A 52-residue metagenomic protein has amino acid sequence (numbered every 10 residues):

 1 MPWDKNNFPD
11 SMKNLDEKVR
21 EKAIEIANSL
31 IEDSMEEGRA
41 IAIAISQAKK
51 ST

Functional and structural regions predicted by a protein language model:
M1-T52: C-terminal alpha-helical interaction appendages
